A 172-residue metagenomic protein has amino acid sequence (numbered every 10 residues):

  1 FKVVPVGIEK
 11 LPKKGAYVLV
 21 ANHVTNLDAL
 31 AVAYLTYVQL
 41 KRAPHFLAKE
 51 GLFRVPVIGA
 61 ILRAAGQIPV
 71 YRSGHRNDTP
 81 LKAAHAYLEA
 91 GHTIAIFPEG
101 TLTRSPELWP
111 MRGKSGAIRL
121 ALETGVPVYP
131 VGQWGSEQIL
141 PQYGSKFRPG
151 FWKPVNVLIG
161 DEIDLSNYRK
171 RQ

Functional and structural regions predicted by a protein language model:
F1, V70-H75, P106-L108: Short, flexible loop segments at the rims of nucleotide/cofactor-binding pockets, characterized by
F1-A16: A short, well-structured juxtamembrane/interface segment
V3, T79, R112-G116: Short, conserved clusters of charged catalytic residues that mark active-site and nucleotide-handling motifs
L11, I58, T93, E107-R171: A cross-family acyltransferase "interaction/gating" segment
K13-G74: Catalytic core of membrane glycerolipid acyltransferases/transacylases, capturing the structured, soluble-facing
A16-V18, T93-F97: Residue-level preference for the first positions of well-ordered beta-strands
R42-A43, A65, A90, T124-V128: Short glycine-/polar-rich loops that comprise or flank the Walker A/P-loop and associated switch/sensor motifs
I68-K82, L88-E89: Helix-adjacent hinge/juxtasegments
